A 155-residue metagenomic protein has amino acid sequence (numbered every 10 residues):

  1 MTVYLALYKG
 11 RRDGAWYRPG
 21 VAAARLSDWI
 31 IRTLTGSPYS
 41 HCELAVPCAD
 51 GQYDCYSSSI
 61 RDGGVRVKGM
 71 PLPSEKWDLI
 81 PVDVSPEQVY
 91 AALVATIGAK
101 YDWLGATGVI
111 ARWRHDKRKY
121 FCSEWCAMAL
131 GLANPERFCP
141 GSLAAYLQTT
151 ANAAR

Functional and structural regions predicted by a protein language model:
M1-R155: Cysteine-nucleophile amide-bond enzymes
